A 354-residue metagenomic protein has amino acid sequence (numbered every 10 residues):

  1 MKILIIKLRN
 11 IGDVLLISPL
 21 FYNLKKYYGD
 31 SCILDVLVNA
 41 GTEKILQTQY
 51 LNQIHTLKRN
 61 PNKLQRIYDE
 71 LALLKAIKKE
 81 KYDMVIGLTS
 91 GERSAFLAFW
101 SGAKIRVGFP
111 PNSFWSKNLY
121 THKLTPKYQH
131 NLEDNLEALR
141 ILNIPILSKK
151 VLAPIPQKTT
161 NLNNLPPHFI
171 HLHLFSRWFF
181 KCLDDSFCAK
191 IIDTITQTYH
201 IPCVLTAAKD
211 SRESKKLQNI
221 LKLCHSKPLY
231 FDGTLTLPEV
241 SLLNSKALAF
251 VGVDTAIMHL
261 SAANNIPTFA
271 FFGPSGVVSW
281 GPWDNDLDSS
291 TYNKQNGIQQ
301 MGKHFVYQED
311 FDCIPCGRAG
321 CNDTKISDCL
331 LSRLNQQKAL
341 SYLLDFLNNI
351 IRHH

Functional and structural regions predicted by a protein language model:
M1-H354: Catalytic machinery of carbohydrate-active enzymes, primarily nucleotide-sugar-dependent glycosyltransferases
